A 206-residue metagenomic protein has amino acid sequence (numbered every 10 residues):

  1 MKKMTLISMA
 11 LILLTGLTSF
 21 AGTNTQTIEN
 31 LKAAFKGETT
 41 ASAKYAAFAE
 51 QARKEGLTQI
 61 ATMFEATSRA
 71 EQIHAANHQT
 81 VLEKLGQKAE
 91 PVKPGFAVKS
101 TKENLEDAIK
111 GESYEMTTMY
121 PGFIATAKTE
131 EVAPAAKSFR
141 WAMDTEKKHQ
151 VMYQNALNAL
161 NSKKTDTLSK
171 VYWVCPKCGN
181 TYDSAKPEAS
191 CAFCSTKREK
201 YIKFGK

Functional and structural regions predicted by a protein language model:
M1-M4: Positively charged n-region of N-terminal signal peptides that target proteins for export
S8-G16: Bacterial N-terminal signal peptides
F20-K206: Non-heme di-metal
